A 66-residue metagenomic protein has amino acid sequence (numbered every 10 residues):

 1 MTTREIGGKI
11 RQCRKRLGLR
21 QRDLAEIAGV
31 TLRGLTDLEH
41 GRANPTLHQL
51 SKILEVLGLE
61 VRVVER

Functional and structural regions predicted by a protein language model:
M1-E5, V64: A detector for short, charged/polar N-terminal pre-domain segments
G8-A25: Short basic helix-loop element that most often maps to the first helix and adjoining turn of HTH DNA-binding modules
G18, G29, G58: Short glycine-rich hinge loops at helix-strand junctions in the catalytic core of two-component histidine kinases
G29-A43: Recognition helix of helix-turn-helix/homeodomain-like DNA-binding domains that insert into the DNA major groove
H40, E65-R66: Short, conserved catalytic or interaction motifs in soluble domains
H48-V64: DNA major-groove recognition helix of helix-turn-helix/homeodomain DNA-binding modules
